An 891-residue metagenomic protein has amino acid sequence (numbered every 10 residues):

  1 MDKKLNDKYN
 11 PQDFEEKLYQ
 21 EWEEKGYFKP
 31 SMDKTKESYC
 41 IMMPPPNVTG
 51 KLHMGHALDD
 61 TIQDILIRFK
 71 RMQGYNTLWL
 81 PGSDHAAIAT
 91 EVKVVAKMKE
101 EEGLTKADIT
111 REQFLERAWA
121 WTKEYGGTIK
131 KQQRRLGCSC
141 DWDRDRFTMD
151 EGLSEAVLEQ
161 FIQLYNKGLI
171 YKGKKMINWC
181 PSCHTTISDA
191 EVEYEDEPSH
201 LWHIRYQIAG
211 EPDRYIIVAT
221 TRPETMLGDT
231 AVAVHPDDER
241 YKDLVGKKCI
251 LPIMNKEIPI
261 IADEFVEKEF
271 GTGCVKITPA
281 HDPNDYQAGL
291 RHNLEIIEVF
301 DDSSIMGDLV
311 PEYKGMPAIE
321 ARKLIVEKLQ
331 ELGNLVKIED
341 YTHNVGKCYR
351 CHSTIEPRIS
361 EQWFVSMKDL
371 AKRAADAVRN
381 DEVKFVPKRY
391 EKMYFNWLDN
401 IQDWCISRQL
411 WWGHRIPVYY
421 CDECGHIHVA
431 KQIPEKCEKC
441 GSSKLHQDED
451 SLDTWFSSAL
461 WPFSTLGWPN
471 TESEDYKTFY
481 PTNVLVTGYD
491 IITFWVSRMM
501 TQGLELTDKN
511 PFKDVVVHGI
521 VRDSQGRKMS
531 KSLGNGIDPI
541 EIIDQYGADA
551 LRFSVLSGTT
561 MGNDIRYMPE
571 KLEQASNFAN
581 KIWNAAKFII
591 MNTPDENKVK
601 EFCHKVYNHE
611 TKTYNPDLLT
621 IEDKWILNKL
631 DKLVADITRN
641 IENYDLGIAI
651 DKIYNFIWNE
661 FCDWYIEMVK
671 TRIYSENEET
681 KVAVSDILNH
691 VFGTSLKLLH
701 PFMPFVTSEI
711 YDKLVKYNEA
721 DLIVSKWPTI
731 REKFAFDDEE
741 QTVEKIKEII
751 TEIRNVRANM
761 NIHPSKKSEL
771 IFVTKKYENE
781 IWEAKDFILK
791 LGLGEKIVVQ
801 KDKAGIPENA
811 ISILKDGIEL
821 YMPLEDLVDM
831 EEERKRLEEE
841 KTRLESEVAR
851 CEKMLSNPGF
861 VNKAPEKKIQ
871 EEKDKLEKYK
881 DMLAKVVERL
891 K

Functional and structural regions predicted by a protein language model:
D2-D237, I261, T278-R291, E295-L309 (+11 more regions): N-terminal, positively charged nucleic-acid-binding surface of large information/translation enzymes
T35-M43, I65, E101-T105, K130-G137 (+9 more regions): Active-site-adjacent bridging/hinge elements
G55-I67, G74, S83-D84, L153-A156 (+8 more regions): Structured ligand/cofactor/substrate-binding pocket environments in proteins
R68-N76, K97-R111, K131, R135-C140 (+17 more regions): Secondary-structure transition/capping motifs at alpha-helix termini and the adjoining loop/turn into the next element
E100-E116, K384-F385, I540, M561-E573: Short, polar/flexible loop-turn hinges at active-site or ligand-entry regions and domain interfaces
C183, M254, C351-H352, D422-C424 (+1 more regions): Short Cys/His-rich metal-coordination motifs, predominantly Zn2+-binding knuckles/fingers
W202-A209, K247-P252, G346-R350, Y419 (+1 more regions): Short acidic-hydrophobic surface loop/beta-edge motif
H203, N396-F456, L460, E505-A548 (+1 more regions): Feature 926 captures the class I aminoacyl-tRNA synthetase adenylation module centered on the KMSKS loop
